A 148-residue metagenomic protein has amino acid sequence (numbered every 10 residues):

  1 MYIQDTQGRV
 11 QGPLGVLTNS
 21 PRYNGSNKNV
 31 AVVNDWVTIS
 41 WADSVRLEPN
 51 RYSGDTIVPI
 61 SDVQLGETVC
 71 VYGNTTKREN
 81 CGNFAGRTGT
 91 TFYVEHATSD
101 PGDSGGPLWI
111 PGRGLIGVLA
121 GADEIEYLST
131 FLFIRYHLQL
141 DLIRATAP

Functional and structural regions predicted by a protein language model:
M1-T88, I110-P111: Serine endopeptidase catalytic core focused on the charge-relay Asp
Y2-Q4, R46-G54, T75-P148: Active-site region of chymotrypsin-like
